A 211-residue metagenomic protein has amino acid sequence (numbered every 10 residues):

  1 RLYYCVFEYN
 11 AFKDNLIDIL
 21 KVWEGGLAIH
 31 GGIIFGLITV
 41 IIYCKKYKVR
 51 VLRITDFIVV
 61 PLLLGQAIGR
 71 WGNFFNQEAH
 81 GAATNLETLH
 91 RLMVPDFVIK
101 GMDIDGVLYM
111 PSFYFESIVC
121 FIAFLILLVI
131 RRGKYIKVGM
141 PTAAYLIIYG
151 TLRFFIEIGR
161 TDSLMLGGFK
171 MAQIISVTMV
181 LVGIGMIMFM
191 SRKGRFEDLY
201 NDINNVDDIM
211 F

Functional and structural regions predicted by a protein language model:
R1-F211: A feature for loop-to-transmembrane-helix boundaries and adjacent hydrophobic helices in multi-pass integral membrane
